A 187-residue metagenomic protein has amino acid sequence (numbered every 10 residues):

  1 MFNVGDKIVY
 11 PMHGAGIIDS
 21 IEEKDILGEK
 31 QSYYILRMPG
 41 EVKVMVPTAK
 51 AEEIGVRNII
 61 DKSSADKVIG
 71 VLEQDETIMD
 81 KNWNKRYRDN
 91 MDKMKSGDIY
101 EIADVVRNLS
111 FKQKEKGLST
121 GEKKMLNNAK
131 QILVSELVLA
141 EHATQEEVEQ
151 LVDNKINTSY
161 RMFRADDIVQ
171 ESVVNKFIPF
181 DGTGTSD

Functional and structural regions predicted by a protein language model:
M1-I54: A positional/architectural concept
A49, E53-D187: Charge/polar-rich, low-complexity and marginally structured segments
